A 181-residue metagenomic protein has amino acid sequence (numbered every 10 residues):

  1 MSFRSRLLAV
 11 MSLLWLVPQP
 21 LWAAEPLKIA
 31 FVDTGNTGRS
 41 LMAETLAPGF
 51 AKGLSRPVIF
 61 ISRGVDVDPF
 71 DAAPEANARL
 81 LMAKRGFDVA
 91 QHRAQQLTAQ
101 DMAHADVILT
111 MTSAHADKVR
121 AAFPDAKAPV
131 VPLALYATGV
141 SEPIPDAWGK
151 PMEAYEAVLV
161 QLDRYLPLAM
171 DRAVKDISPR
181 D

Functional and structural regions predicted by a protein language model:
M1-A9: Bacterial N-terminal signal peptides that target proteins for export
L8-P20: Bacterial N-terminal signal peptides
L13, P26, S141: A residue-level signal for beta-strand positions that form part of recognition/binding surfaces within mature
Q19-P20, L97-Q100, V119-A121: Short, flexible, glycine/charge-rich loop motifs used to bind or transfer phosphoryl groups or to couple energy/partner
A23-H104, D171-R180: Conserved active-site segments centered on acidic
S113, D117-D181: Phosphate-binding/catalytic loops
